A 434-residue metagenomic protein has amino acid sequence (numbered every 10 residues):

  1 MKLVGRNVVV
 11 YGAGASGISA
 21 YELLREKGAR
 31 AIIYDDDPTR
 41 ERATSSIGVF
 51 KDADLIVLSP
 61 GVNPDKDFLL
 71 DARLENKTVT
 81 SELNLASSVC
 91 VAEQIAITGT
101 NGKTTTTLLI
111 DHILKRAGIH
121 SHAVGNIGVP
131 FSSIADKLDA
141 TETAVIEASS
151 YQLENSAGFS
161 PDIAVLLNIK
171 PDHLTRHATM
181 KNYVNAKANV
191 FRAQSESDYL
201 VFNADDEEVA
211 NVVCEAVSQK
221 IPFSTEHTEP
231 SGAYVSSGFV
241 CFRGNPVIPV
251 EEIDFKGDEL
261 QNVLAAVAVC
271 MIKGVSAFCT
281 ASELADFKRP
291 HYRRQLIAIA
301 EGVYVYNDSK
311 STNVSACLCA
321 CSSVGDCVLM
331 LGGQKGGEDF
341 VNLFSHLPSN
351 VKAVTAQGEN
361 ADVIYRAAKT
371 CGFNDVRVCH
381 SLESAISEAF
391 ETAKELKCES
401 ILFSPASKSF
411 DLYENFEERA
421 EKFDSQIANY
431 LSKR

Functional and structural regions predicted by a protein language model:
V4-V8, S19-L23, K27, P249-V351: Nucleotide phosphate-binding/pyrophosphate-handling subdomain across enzymes that bind or process nucleotide phosphates
R6-N7, I18, E22-R25, I47-A53 (+6 more regions): Phosphate-binding loop of NTP-binding sites
A13-G14: Glycine-rich Rossmann-fold phosphate-binding loop(s) that bind the pyrophosphate of adenine dinucleotide cofactors
K27-E41: NAD(P)-binding Rossmann-fold cofactor-contacting core
I32-D35, L200-A204, M330-G332, N350-E359: Short internal beta-strands
D35-P38, T80-N84, V217-V235, A281-A285 (+2 more regions): Beta-strand->loop->alpha-helix junctions that form or flank phosphate-binding loops in nucleotide-handling enzymes
R40-D52, S381: Short acidic low-complexity segments
V341-E399, R434: C-terminal helical cap/extension that packs against the catalytic core of soluble nucleotide-cofactor enzymes
